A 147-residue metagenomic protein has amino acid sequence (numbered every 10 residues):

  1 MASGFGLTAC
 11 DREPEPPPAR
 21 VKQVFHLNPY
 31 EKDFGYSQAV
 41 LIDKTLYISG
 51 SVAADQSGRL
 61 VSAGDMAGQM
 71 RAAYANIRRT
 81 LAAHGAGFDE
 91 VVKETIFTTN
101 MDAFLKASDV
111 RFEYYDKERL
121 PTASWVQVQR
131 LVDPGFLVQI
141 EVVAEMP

Functional and structural regions predicted by a protein language model:
A2-A75, R79-H84, D89, T98-P147: N-terminal presequence-like segments and the immediate start of the first folded domain
K93-E94: Surface-exposed aromatic
